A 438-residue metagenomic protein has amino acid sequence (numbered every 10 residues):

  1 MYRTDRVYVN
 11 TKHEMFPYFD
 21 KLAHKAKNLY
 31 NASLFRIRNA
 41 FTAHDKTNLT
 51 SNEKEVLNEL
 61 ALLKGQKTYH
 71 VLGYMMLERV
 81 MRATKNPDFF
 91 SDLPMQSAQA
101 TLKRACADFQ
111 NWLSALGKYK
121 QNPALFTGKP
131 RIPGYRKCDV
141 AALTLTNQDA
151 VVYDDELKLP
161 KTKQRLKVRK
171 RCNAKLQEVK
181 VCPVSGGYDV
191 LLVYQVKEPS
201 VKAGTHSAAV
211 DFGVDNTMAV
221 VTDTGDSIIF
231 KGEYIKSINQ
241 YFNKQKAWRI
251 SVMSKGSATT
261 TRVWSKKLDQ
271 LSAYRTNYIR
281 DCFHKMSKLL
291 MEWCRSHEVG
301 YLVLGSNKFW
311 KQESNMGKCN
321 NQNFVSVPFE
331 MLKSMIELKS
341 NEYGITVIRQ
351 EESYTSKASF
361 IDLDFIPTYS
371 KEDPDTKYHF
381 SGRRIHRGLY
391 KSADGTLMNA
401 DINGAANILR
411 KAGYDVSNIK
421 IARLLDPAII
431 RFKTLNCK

Functional and structural regions predicted by a protein language model:
M1-K438: Nucleic-acid substrate recognition interfaces
